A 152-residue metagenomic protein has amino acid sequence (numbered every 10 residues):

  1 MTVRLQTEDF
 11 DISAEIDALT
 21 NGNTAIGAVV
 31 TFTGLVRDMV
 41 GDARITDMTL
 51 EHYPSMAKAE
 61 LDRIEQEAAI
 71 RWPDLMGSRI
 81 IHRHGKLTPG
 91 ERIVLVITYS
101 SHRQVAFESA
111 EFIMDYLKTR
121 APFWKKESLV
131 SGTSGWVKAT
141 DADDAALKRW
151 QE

Functional and structural regions predicted by a protein language model:
M1-I93, Y99-S101, V105-E111, D115-E152: N-terminal, polar/charged subdomain of small-to-medium soluble alpha/beta proteins
